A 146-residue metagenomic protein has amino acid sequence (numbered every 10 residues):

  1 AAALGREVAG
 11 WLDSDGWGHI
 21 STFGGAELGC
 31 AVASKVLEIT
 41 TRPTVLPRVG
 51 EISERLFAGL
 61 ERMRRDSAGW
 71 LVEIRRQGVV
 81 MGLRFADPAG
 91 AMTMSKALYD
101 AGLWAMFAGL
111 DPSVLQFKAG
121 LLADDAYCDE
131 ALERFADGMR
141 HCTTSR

Functional and structural regions predicted by a protein language model:
A1-R146: Conserved N-terminal phosphate-binding loop of PLP-dependent enzymes in the Aspartate aminotransferase
